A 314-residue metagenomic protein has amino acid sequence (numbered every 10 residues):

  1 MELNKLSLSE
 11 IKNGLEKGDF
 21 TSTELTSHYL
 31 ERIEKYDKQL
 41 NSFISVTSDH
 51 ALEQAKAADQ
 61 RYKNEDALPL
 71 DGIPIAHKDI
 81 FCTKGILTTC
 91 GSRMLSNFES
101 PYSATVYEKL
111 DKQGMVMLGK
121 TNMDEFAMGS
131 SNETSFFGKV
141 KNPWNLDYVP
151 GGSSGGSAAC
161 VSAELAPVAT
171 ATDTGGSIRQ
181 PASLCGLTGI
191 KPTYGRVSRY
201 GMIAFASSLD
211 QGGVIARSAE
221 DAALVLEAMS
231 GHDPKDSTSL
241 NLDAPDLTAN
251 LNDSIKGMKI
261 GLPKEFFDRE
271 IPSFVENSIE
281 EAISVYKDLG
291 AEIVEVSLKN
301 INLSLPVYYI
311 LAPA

Functional and structural regions predicted by a protein language model:
E2-T174, L289: Gly/Ser-rich catalytic/binding loops embedded in alpha/beta enzyme cores
K17, E34-K38, Q60, N64 (+6 more regions): Generic secondary-structure signature for well-ordered alpha-helical cores
S22-T26, K56, D246, I271-S297: Acyltransferase
L70, P234-L240, K287-K299: Flexible, glycine/charged-enriched surface loops at secondary-structure junctions
M123-E125, T174-I178, A182-L184, F266 (+1 more regions): Acidic, glycine-rich active-site loops and adjacent beta-strand->loop/helix elements that engage anionic groups
N132, T174-Y200: Glycine/threonine-rich beta-strand-loop-alpha-helix active-site module that forms ligand/phosphate-binding
G138, P306-A314: Charged, often glycine-rich, active-site loop that binds/positions anionic groups
K191-A282: A short helix-breaking turn/cap at a secondary-structure junction
